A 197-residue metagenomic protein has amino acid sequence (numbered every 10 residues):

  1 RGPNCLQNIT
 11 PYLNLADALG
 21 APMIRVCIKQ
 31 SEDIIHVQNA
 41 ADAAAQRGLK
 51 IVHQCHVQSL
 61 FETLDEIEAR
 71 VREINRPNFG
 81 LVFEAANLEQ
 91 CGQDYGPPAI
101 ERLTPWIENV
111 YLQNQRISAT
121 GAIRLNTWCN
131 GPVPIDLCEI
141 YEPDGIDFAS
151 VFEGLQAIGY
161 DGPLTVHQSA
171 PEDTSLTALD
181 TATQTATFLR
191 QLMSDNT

Functional and structural regions predicted by a protein language model:
R1-D42, Q46-K50, D65, Q90-Q93 (+5 more regions): Structural motif corresponding to the early beta-alpha repeats
P3-P11, S31-E32, E62, E66 (+3 more regions): Alpha-helix N-cap and loop-to-helix initiation/capping positions
A16, I51, E84, V110 (+3 more regions): Conserved, mostly hydrophobic/aromatic
P22, E108, D161-G162: Short acidic/polar active-site loop segments enriched in Thr and Asp
D42-G145: Acidic/histidine-rich catalytic cores of soluble enzymes
D144-Y160: Catalytic-core region of carbohydrate-active enzymes that cleave or remodel glycosidic bonds
T165-S169: Short acidic/histidine-rich active-site segments
S175-T197: C-terminal helical cap(s) of enzyme catalytic domains, especially alpha/beta-barrels
